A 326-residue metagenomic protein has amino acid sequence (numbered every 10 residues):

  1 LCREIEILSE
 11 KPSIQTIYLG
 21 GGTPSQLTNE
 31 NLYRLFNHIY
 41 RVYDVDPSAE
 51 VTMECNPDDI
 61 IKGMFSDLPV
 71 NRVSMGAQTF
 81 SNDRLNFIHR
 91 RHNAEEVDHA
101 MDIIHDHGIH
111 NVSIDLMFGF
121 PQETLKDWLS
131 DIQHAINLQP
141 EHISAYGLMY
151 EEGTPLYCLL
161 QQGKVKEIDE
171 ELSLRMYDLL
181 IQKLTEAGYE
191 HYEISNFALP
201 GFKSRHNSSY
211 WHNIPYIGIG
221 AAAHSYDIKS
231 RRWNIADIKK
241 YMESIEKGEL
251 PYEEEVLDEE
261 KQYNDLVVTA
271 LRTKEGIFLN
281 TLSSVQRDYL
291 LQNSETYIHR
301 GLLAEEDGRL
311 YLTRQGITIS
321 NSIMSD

Functional and structural regions predicted by a protein language model:
C2-L8, P12-S283: C-terminal scaffold of the Radical SAM
L8, L290-S294, I319: Residue-level recognition of alpha-helix termini/interfacial anchor residues
S283-H299: Short amphipathic alpha-helical interaction segments
I298-G308: A short, conserved structural fragment
R309-T313: Minor-groove-contacting beta-hairpin "wing" of winged helix-turn-helix DNA-binding domains
Q315-D326: Short, amphipathic alpha-helical interaction segments positioned at domain boundaries
